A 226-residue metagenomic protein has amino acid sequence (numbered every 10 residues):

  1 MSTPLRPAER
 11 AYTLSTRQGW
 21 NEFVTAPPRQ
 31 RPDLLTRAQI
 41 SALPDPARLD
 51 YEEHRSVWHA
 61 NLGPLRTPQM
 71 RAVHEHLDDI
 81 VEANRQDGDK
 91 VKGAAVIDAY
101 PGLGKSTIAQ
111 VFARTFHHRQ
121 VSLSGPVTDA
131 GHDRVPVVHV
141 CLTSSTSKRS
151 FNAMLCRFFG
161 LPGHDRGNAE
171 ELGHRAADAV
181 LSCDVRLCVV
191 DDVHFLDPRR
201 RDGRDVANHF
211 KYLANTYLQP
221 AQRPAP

Functional and structural regions predicted by a protein language model:
M1-V91: A short, basic N-terminal segment
L35-S41, D45-L49, D87, H132-R134 (+2 more regions): Mid-core helix/loop region of P-loop NTP-binding domains shared across ATPases and GTPases
A95-I97: Hydrophobic anchor at the beta1->P-loop junction of P-loop NTPases
Y100: P-loop (Walker A) phosphate-binding loop of NTP-binding proteins
K105: Conserved lysine of the Walker
I108-F112: Hydrophobic positions on the alpha1 helix immediately C-terminal to the Walker A/P-loop
T115-V127, L161-G163: Post-Walker A helix-loop "phosphate-sensing" segment adjacent to the P-loop in P-loop NTPases
V127-D129, V137-T146: A short hydrophobic beta-strand->loop->alpha-helix junction that borders the nucleotide-binding pocket of P-loop NTPases
